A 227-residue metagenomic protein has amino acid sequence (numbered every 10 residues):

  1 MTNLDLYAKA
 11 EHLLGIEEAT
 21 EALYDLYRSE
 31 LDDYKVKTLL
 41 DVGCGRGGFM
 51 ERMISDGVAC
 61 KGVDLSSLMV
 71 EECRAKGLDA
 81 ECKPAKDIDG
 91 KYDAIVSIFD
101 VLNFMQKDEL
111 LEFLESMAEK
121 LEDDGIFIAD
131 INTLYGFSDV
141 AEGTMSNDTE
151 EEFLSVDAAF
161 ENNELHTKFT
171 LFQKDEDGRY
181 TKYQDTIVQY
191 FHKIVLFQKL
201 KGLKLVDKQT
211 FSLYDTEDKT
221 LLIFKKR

Functional and structural regions predicted by a protein language model:
M1-Y34: Conserved class I S-adenosyl-L-methionine
V36-G45: Conserved class I S-adenosyl-L-methionine
R46-K86: Class I SAM-dependent methyltransferase SAM/SAH-binding core
K86-I95: A short acidic, Gly/Pro-enriched loop at the edge of an enzyme's catalytic core that lines a small-molecule cofactor
A94-E109: A short SAM/SAH-binding and catalytic strip from SAM-dependent methyltransferases
L111-D123: A short glycine-rich, Lys/Arg-flanked "PGG" loop and its adjoining helix->strand segment in the class I
D124-I131: Conserved beta-strand signature within the Rossmann-like core of class I S-adenosyl-L-methionine
I131-I194: SAM-dependent methyltransferase
